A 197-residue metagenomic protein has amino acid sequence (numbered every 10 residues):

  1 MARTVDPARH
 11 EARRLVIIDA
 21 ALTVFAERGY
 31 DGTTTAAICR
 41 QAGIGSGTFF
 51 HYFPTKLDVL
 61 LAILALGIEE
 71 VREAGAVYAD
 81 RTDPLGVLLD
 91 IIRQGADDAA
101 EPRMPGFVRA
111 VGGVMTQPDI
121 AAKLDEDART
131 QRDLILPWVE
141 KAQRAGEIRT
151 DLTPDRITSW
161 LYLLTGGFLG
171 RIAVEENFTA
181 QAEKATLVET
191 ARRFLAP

Functional and structural regions predicted by a protein language model:
M1-A12, R144, V174: N-terminal intrinsically disordered/low-complexity leader segments
A12-A21, I38, I63-G67, V71 (+1 more regions): Generic hydrophobic, amphipathic alpha-helix propensity
V16, V24-D58, A62: Helix-turn-helix
A62, E73-P105, P154-L161, K184: Hydrophobic alpha-helical connector segments
V77-Y78, R93-A99, F107-T116, E189-L195: Helix-loop "lid/cap" segments that line or gate small-molecule binding pockets
V87, A99-A122, G170, V174: Amphipathic alpha-helical segments used for helix-helix packing
A121-D125, R129, R144-T190: Hydrophobic/aromatic-rich alpha-helical bundle segments in the mid-to-C-terminal region
